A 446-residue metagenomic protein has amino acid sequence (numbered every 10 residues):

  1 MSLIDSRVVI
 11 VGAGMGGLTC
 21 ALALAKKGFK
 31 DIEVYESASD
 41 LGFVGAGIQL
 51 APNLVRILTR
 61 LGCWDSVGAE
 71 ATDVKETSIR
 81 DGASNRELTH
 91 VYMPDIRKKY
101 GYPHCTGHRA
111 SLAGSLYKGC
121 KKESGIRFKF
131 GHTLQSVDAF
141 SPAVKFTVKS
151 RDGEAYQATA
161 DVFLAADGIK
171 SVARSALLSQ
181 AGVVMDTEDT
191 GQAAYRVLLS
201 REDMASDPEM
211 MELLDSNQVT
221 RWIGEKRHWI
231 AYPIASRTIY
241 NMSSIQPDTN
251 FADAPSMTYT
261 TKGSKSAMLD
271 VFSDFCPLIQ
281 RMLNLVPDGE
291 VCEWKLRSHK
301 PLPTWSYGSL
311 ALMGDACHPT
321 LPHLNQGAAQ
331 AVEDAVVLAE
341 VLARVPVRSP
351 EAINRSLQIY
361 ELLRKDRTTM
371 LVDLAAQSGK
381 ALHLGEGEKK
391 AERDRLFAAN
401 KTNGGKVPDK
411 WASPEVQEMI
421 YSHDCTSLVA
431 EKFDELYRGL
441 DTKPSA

Functional and structural regions predicted by a protein language model:
L3-D5, S84, R281, P303 (+2 more regions): C-terminal helical "tail/cap" subdomain of flavin- and related membrane-associated enzymes
R7, D161: Conserved acidic residues
I10-K27, E33-A38, L164-A165, Y195 (+2 more regions): Conserved mid-domain beta->alpha element of the FAD-binding
V44-K121: Active-site-adjacent segment of FAD-dependent monooxygenases/related oxidoreductases
R86-R109, A113, S150-A158, A176 (+1 more regions): Conserved FAD/dinucleotide-binding core of flavoprotein oxidoreductases
F130-V144: A conserved short coil-to-beta-strand element within the FAD-binding core of flavoproteins
A165-S179: Flavin (primarily FAD) binding-site architecture
